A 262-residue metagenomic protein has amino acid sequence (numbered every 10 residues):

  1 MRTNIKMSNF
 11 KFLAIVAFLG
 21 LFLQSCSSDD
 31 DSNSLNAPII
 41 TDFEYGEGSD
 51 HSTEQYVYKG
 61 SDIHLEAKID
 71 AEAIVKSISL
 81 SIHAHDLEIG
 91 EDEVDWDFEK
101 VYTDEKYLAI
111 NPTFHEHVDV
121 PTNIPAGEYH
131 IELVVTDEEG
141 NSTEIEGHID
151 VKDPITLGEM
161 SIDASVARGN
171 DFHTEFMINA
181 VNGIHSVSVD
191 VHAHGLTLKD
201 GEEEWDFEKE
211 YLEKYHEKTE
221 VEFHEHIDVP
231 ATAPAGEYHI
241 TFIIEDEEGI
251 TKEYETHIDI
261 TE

Functional and structural regions predicted by a protein language model:
R2-I5, L19-S49, E146-H148, P154-T156 (+3 more regions): Bacterial Sec-dependent N-terminal signal peptides
S49-V57, M160-A167: Short beta-strand segments of immunoglobulin-like
D62, A126-H130, D171, I184 (+2 more regions): Extracellular Ig-like/FN3 beta-sandwich strand-entry sites
I63-I74, A84-D86, D137, F176-G183 (+2 more regions): Extracellular acidic, Ser/Thr/Pro-rich low-complexity tracts
D104-V118, K214-H226: Aromatic sugar-binding surface patches on proteins that engage polysaccharides or sugar-phosphate polymers
H117-P125, H226-P234, T261: Short, surface-exposed loop/turn segments at beta-strand-coil junctions that are enriched for proline with nearby
L133-V135, F242-I244: Conserved structural position at the C-terminal beta-strand of extracellular beta-sandwich adhesion modules
E139-T143, E248-E253: Short, exposed coil/turn segments at beta-strand boundaries within extracellular/luminal domains
